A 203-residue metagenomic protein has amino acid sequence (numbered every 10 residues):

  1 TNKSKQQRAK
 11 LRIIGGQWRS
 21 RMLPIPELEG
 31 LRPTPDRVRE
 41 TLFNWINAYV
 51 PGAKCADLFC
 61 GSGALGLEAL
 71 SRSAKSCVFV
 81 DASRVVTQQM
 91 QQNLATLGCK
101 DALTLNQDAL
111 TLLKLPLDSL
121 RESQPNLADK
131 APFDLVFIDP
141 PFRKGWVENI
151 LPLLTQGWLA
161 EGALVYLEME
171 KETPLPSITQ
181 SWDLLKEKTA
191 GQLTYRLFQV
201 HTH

Functional and structural regions predicted by a protein language model:
T1-H203: Class I S-adenosyl-L-methionine-dependent methyltransferase catalytic core
